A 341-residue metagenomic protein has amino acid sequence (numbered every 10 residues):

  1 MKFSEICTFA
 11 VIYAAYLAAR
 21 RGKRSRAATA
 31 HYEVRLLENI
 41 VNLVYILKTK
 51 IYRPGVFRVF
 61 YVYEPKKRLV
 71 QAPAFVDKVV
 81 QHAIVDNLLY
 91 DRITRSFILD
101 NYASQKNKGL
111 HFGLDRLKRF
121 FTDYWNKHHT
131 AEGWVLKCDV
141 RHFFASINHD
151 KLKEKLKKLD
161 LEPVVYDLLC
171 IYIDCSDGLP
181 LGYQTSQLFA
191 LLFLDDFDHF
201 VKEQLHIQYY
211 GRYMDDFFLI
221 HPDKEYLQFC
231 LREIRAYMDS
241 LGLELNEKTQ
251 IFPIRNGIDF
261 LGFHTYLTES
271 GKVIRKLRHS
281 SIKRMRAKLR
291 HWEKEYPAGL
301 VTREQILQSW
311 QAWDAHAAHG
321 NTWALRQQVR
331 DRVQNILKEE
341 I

Functional and structural regions predicted by a protein language model:
M1-L152: Conserved two-metal-ion catalytic palm core of "right-hand" nucleic acid polymerases, unifying RNA-dependent RNA
N39, I46, D115-M214, L219-R235 (+4 more regions): Conserved polymerase palm-domain catalytic core
I51-P54, I207-M214, R284-P297: Short, conserved aromatic-histidine micro-motifs
P73, K78, H82, Y172-C175 (+2 more regions): Right-hand nucleic-acid polymerase module
I84-N87, I234, M238: PAPS/PAP-binding and catalytic site of the sulfotransferase fold
A103-F112, F218-H221, P253-G257: Beta-rich nucleic-acid/ligand-interaction surfaces
